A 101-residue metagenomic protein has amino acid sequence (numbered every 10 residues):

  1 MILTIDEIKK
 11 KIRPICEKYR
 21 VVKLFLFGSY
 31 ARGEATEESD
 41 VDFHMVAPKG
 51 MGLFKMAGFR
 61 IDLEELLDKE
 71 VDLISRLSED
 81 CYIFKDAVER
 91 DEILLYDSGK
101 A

Functional and structural regions predicted by a protein language model:
M1-F25, A31-E37, P48-A101: Catalytic core of pol beta-like nucleotidyltransferases
S39-V41: Short, conserved active-site loops that position catalytic residues or coordinate cofactors/metal ions across diverse
F43-M45: Short beta-strand->loop micro-motif that forms the acidic, two-metal-ion catalytic signature in nucleotide-processing
